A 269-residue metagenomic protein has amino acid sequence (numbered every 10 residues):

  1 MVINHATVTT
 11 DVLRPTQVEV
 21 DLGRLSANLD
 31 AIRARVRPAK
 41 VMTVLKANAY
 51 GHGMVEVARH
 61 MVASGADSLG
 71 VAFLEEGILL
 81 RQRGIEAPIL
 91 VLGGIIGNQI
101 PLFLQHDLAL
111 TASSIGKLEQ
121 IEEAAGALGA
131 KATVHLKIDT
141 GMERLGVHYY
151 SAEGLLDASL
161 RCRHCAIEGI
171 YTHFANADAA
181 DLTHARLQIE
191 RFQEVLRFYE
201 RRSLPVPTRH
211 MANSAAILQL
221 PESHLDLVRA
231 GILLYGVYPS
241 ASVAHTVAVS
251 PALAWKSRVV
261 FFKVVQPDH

Functional and structural regions predicted by a protein language model:
V2-N4, D11-V12, T16-V20, R24-A27 (+2 more regions): Active-site-proximal beta-alpha core segment in soluble small-molecule metabolic enzymes
D181-H269: Anionic-ligand-binding alpha/beta catalytic cores of soluble enzymes and soluble regulatory domains that recognize
